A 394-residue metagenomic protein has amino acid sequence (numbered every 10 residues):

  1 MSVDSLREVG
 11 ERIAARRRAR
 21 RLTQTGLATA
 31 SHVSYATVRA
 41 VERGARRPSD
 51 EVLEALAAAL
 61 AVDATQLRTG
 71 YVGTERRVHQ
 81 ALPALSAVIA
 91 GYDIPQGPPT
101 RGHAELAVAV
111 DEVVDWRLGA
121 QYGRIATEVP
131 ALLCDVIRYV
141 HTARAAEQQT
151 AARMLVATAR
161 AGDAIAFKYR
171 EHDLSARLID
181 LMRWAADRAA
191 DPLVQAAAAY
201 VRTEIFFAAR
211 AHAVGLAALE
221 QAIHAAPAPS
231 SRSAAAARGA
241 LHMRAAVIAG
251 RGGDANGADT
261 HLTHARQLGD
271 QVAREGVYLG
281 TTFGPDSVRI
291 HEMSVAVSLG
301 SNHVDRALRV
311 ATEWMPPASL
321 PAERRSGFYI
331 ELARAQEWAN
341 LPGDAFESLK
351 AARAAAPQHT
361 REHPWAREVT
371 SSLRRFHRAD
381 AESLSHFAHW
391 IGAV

Functional and structural regions predicted by a protein language model:
M1-E8: A detector for short, charged/polar N-terminal pre-domain segments
S5, P98-V394: Conserved binding/catalytic microenvironments
E11-A30: Short basic helix-loop element that most often maps to the first helix and adjoining turn of HTH DNA-binding modules
I13, Q24, Y35, D50-L53: Helix-turn-helix DNA-binding elements, focusing on the entry/boundary residues of the two helices that contact DNA
S31-P48, T69: Recognition helix of helix-turn-helix/homeodomain-like DNA-binding domains that insert into the DNA major groove
E51-Q66: DNA major-groove recognition helix of helix-turn-helix/homeodomain DNA-binding modules
T69-G97: Short, charged recognition helix plus adjacent turn of helix-turn-helix-like nucleic-acid-binding domains
